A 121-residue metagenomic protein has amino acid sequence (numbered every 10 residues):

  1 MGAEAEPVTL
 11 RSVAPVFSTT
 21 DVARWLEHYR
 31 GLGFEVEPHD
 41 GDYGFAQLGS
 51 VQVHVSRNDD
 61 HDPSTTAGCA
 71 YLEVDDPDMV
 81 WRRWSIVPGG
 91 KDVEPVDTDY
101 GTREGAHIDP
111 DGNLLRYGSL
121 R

Functional and structural regions predicted by a protein language model:
M1-R24, A70: N-terminal beta-strand motif that seeds the catalytic metal site of vicinal oxygen chelate
V8-R11, D62-A67, D99: Short glycine-enriched loop/turn motifs at secondary-structure junctions
A14-V16, F45, G68-Y71, E104: Short aromatic/hydrophobic contact patches that present stacked aromatics for nucleic-acid/ligand binding
T20-V22, A70-L114: Vicinal oxygen chelate
E27-G31, D111: Structural preference for long, well-ordered alpha-helical segments within the folded cores of structured domains
G31-V36, P88-G89: Conserved acetyl-CoA-binding loop of GNAT-fold acetyltransferases
E35-G68, L114-S119: Conserved short beta-strand elements that form part of the metal-binding/catalytic scaffold of enzyme active sites
